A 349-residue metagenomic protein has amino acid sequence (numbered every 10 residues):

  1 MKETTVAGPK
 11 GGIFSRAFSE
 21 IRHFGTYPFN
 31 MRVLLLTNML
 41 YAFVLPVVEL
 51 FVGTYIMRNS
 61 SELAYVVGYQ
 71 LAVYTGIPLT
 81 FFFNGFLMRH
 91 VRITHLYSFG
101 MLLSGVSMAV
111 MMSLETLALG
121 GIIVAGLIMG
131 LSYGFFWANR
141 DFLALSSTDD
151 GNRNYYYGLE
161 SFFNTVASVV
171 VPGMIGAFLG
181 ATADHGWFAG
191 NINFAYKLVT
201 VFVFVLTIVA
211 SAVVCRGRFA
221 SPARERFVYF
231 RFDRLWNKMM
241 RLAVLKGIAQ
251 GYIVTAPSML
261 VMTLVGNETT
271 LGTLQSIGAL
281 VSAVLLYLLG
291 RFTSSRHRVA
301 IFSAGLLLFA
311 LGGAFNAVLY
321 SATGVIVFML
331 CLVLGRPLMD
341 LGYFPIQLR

Functional and structural regions predicted by a protein language model:
G11-P78, R234-G278: Helix-loop boundary and gating motifs at the non-cytosolic
M39, A118-A138, V244, T323-D340: Hydrophobic core of transmembrane alpha-helices in multi-pass small-molecule transporters, especially MFS/SLC-type
L79-I93, L179, L285-R298: Helix-to-loop junctions at the C-terminal end of transmembrane segments in multipass secondary transporters
L102-L117, L307-G324: C-terminal ends and interior cores of transmembrane alpha-helices in multi-pass membrane transporters/permeases
F135-D149, P337-R349: Intracellular juxtamembrane helix-capping segments at the cytosolic ends of symmetry-related transmembrane helices
Y157-L179: Glycine-rich segments within core transmembrane alpha-helices of 12-TM secondary carriers
L179-V205: A membrane-interface helix-boundary motif in multi-pass transporters
F202-P222: C-terminal membrane-cytosol helix-exit motif in multi-pass small-molecule transporters
